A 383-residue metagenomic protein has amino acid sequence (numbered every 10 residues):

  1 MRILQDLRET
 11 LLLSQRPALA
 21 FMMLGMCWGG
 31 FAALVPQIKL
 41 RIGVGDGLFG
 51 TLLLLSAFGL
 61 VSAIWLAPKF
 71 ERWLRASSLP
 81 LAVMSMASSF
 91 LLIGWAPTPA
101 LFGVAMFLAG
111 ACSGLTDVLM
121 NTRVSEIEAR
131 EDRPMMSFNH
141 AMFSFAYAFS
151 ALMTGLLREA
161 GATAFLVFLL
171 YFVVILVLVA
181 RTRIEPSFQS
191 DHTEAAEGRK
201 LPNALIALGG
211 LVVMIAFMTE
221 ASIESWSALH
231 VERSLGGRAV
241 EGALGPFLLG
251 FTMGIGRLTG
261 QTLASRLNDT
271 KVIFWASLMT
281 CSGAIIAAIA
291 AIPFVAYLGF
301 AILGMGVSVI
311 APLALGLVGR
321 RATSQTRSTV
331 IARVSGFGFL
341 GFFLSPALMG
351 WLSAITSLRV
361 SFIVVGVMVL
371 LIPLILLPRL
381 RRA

Functional and structural regions predicted by a protein language model:
A33-G47, S225-E241: Short amphipathic helix-loop junctions that connect adjacent transmembrane helices in Major Facilitator Superfamily/SLC
I38-K39, F70-E71, L156-G161, V231-E232 (+3 more regions): Interfacial helix-cap and linker-helix signal at transmembrane-aqueous boundaries of multi-pass secondary transporters
G43, W95-A100, G236, A290-A291: Helix-breaking motifs and short loop linkers at transmembrane-helix boundaries and internal kinks in secondary membrane
T51-P68, F247-T259: Central cavity-lining transmembrane alpha-helices of secondary-active solute carriers, predominantly the Major
S62-R75, R158, G256-D269, S353: Helix-to-loop junctions at the C-terminal end of transmembrane segments in multipass secondary transporters
A63-P97: Conserved MFS/SLC helix-loop-helix module at the cytosolic interface between two early adjacent transmembrane helices
G114-A129, V309-A322: Intracellular juxtamembrane helix-capping segments at the cytosolic ends of symmetry-related transmembrane helices
F138-S187: Helix-loop-helix hairpin linking two adjacent transmembrane segments in secondary transporters
